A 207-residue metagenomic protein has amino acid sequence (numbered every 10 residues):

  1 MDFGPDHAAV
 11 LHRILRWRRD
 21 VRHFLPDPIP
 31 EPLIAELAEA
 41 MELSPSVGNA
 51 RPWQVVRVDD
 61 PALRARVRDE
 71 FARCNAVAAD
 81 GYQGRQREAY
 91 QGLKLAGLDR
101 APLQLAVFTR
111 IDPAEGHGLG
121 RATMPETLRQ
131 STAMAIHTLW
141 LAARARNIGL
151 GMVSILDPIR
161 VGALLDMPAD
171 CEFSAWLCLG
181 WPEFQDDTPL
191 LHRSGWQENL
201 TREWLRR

Functional and structural regions predicted by a protein language model:
M1-P28, L33-E36, A40, S44: N-terminal targeting/leader regions
D2-I14, D20-V21, G92, A175-R207: C-terminal helix-cap and adjacent tail motif
E39, S44-P45, R51-V55, H137: Short beta-strand segments
E39-E42, E88-L93, V161-A163: Glycine-rich, charged/polar anion/phosphate-binding loops that engage phosphate groups from diverse ligands
M41, L105, I111-P113, H117-L164: Small-aliphatic-rich amphipathic alpha-helix that forms the alpha element of a beta-alpha
R51-T132: Glycine/small-residue-rich phosphate/adenosyl-binding loop
N75-Y82, D166-P189: A glycine-rich helix N-cap at a beta->alpha junction
A101-L103, R146-I148, F173-A175: Generic beta-strand structural signal
